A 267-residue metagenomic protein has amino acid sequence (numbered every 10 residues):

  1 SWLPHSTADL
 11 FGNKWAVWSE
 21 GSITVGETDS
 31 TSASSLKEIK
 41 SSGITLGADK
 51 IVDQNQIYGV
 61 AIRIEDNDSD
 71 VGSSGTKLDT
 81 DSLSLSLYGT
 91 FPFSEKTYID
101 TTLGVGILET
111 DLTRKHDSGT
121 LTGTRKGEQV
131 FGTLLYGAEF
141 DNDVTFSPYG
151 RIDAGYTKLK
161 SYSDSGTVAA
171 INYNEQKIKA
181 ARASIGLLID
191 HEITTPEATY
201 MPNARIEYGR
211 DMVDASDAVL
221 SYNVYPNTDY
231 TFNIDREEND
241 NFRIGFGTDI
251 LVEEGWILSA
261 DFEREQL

Functional and structural regions predicted by a protein language model:
S1-W15: Outer-membrane beta-barrel biogenesis signature
F11-L267: Membrane translocator/pore-forming domains, dominated by Gram-negative outer-membrane beta-barrels
